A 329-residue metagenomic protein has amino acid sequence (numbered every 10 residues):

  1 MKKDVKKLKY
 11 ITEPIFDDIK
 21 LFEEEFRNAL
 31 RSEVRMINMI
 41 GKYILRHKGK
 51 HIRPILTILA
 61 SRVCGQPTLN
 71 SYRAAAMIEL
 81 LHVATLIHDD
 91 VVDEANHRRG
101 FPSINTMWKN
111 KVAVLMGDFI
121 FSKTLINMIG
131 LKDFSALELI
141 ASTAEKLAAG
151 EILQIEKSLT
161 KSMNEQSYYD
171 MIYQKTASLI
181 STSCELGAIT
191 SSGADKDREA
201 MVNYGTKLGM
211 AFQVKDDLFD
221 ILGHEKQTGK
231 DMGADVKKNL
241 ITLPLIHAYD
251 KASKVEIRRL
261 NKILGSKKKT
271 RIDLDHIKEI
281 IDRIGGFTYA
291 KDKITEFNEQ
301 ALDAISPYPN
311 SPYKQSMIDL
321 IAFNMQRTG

Functional and structural regions predicted by a protein language model:
M1-G329: All-alpha prenyltransferase/terpene-synthase fold signal
